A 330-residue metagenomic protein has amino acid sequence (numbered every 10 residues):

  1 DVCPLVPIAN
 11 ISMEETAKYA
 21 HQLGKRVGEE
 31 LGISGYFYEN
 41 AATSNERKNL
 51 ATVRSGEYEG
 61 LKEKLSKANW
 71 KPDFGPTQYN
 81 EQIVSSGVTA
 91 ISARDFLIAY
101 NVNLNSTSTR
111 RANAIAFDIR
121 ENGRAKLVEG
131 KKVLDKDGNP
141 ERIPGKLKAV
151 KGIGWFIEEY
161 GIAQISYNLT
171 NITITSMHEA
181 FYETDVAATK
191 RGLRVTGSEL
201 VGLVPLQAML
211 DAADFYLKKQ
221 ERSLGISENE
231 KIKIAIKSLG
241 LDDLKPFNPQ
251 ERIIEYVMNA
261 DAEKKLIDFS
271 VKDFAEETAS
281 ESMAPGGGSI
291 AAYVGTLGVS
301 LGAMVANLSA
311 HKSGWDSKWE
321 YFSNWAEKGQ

Functional and structural regions predicted by a protein language model:
V2-D273, S280-E281: Long, contiguous binding/interaction regions
P4, A279-V305: Conserved phosphate/anionic-ligand binding catalytic regions in large, soluble enzymes, centered on
I8, M283, A306-G314: Short, flexible helix-adjacent loops and helix caps
E121, K190, V299, A303 (+1 more regions): Short, well-ordered loop/turn and helix-capping segments at boundaries between secondary-structure elements and domains
A188, K219, S309-A310, W315-D316: Short, intrinsically disordered/low-complexity patches at protein termini and at juxtamembrane boundaries
H311-Q330: A structural-propensity feature for long, helix-poor, extended segments
